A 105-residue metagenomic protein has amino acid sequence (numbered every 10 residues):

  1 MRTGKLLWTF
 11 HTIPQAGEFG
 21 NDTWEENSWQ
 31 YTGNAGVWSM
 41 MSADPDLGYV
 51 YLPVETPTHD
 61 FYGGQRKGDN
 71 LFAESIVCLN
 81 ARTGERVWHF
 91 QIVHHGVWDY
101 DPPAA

Functional and structural regions predicted by a protein language model:
M1-Y31, Q65-P102: Extracytoplasmic/lumenal domain signature
N34-S39: Short alpha-helical segments and helix-capping/turn motifs at coil-helix boundaries
D46-G48: Short coil/turn segments that connect the beta-strands within blades of beta-propeller domains
Y51-L52, W88: Short beta-strand segments at enzyme active-site cores
L52-N70: Short, conserved, GDST-rich strand-edge loop motifs in beta-rich repeat architectures
